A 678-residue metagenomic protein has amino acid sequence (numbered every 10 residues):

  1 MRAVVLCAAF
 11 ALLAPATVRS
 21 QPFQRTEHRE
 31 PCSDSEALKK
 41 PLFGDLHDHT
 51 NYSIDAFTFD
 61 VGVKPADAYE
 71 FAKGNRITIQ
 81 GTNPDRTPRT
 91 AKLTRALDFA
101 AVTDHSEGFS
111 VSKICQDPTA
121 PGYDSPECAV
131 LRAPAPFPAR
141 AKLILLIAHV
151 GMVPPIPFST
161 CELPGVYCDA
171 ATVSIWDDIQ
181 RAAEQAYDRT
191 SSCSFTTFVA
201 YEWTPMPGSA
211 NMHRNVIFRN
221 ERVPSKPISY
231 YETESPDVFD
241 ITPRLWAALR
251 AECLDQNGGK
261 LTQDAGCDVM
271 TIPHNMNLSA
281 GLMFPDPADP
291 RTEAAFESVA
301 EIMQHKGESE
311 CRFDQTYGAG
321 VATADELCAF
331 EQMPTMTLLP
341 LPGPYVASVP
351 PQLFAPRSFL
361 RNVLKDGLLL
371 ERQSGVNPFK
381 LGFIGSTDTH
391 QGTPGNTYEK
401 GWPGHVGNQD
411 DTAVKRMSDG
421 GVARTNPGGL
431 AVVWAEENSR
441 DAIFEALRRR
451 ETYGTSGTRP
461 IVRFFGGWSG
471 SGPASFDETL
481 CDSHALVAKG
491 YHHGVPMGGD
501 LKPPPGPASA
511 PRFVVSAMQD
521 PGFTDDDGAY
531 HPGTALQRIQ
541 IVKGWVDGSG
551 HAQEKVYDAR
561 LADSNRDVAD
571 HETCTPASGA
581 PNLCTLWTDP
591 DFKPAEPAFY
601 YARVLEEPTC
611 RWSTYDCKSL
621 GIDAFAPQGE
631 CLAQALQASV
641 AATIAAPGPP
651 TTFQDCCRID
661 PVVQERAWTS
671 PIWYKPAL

Functional and structural regions predicted by a protein language model:
V4-P15: Bacterial N-terminal signal peptides
S20-L678: Extended, charged catalytic domains and RNA/DNA-binding interfaces, predominantly in divalent-metal-using enzymes
